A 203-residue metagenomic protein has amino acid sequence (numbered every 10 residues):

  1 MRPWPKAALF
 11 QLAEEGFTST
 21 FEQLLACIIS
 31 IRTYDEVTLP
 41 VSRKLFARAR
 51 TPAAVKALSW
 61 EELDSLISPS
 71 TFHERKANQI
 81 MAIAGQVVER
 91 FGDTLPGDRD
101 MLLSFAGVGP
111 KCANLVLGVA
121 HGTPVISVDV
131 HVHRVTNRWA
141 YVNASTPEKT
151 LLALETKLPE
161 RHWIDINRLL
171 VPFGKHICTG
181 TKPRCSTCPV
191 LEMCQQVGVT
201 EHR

Functional and structural regions predicted by a protein language model:
M1-G97, R161-H162, L169-R203: N-terminal polyanion-binding entry modules of DNA glycosylases/AP lyases and select other DNA-binding proteins
Q23-I29, I80-Q86, L95-A140, T150-A153 (+1 more regions): Catalytic DNA-binding helix-loop module of base-excision-repair DNA glycosylases/AP lyases
G122, A140-Y141, G198, H202-R203: Glycine-centered secondary-structure boundary/capping sites
V130, S145-E148, P189: Short, charged hinge/linker segments at domain and secondary-structure junctions
V142, T146-R161: Pocket-forming structural segment of enzyme catalytic cores
